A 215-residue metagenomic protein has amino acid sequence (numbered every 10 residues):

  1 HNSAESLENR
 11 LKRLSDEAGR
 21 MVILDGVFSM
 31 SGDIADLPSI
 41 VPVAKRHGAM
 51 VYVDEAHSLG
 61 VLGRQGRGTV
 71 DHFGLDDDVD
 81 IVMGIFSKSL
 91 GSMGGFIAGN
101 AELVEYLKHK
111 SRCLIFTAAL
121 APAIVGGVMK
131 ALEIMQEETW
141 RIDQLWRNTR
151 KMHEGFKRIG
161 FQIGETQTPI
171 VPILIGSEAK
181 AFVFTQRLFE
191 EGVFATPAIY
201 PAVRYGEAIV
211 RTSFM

Functional and structural regions predicted by a protein language model:
N2-V53: Active-site phosphate-binding strand-loop segment of PLP-dependent enzymes
S3-S6, G26-S31, S58-L62, L114-I115 (+1 more regions): Short, small-residue-enriched loops and turns at beta-alpha junctions that line or gate enzyme active sites
D25-S29, G84, F96, T117 (+2 more regions): Glycine- and other small-residue-rich loops at beta-strand/loop junctions that grip anionic moieties
A35, D143-G192, A202, G206-V210 (+1 more regions): Conserved PLP-binding catalytic core of the aspartate aminotransferase-like
H47-M50, H57, L62-Q167, K180: Active-site C-terminal subdomain of aminotransferase-like
I115, E190-A195: A common structural junction motif
A198-I199: Cytosolic Rossmann-like ligand/nucleotide-binding regulatory domains
